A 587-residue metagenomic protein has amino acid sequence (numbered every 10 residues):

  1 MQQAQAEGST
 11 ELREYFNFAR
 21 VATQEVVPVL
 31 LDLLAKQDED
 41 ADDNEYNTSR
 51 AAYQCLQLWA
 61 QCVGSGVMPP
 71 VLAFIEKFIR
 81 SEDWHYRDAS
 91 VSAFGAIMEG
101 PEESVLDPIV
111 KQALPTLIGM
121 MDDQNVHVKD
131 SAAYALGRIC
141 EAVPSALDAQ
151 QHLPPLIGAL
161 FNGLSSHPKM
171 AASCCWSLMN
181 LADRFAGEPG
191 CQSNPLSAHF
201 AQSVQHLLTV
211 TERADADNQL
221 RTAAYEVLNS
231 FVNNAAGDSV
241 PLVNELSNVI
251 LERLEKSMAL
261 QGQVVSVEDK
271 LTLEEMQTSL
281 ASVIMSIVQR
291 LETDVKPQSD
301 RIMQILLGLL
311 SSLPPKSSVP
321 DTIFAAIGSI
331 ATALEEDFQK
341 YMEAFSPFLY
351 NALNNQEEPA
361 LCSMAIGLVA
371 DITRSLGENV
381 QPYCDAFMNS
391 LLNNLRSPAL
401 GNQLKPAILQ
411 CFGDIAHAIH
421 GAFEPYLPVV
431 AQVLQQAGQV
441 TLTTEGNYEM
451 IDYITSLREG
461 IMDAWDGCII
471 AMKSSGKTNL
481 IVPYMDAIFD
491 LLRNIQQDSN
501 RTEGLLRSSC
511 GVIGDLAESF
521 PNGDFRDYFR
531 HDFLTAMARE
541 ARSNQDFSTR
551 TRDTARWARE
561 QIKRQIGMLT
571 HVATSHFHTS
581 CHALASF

Functional and structural regions predicted by a protein language model:
M1-F587: Karyopherin-beta/Importin-beta family HEAT-repeat alpha-solenoid scaffold
